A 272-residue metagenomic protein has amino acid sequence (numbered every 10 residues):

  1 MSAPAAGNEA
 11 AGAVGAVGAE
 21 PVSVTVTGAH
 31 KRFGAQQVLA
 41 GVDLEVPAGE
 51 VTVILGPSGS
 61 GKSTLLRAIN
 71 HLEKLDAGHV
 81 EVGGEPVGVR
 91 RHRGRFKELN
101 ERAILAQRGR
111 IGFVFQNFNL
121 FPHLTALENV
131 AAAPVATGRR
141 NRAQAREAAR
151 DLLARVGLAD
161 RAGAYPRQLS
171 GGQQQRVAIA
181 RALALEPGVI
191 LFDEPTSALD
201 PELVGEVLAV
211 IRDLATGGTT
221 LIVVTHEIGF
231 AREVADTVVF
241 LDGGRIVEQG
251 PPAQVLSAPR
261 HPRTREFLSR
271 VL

Functional and structural regions predicted by a protein language model:
M1-H30: ABC-family P-loop ATPase nucleotide-binding domain
S2-P4, G243, Q249, A253-L272: C-terminal boundary and immediately downstream tail of ABC-type ATPase nucleotide-binding domains
P21-P252: ABC family nucleotide-binding domain
